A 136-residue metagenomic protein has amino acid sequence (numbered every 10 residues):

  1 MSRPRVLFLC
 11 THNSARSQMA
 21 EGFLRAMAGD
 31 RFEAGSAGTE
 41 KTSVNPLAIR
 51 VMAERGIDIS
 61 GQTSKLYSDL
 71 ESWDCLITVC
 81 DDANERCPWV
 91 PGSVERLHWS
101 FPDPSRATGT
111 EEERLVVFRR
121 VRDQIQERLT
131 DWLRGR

Functional and structural regions predicted by a protein language model:
M1-S68: Conserved active-site segments centered on acidic
S14, D81-E85, D103: Short glycine-rich anion-binding loops that position phosphate/pyrophosphate groups of nucleotides and phosphorylated
G38, C80, S100-P102: Residues at the C-termini of beta-strands that transition into short coil/loop
T42-V44, A83-R86: Short, charged/polar "capping" segments at the starts of alpha-helices and the immediately preceding loops
D69-W73: Alpha-helix C-terminal capping/helix-to-coil transition sites in glycosyltransferase folds
D74-D81: Active-site-adjacent beta-strand/loop module that shapes the phosphate/pyrophosphate-binding cleft
R86-R136: Phosphate-binding/catalytic loops
